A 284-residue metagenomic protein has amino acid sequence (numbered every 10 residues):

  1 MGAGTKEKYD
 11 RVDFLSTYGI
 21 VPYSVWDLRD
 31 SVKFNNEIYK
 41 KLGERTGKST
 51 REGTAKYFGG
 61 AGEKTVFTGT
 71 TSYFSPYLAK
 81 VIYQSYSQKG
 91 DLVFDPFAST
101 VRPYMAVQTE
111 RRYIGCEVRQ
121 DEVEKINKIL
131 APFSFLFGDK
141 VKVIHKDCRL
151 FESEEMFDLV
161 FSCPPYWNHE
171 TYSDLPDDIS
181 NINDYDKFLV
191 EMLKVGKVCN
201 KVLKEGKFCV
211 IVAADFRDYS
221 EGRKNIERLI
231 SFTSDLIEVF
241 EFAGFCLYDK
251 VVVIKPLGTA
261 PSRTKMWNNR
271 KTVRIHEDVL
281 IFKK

Functional and structural regions predicted by a protein language model:
M1-K284: Class I S-adenosyl-L-methionine-dependent methyltransferase catalytic core
